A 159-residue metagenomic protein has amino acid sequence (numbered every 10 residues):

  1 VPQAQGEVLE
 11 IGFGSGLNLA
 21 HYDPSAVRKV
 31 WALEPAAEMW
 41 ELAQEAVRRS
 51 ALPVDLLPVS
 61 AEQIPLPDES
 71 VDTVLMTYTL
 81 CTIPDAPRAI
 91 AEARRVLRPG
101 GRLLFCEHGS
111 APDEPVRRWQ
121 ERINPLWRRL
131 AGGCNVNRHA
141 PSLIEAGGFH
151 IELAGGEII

Functional and structural regions predicted by a protein language model:
V1-Q3, P24, D68, I90: A short, aliphatic-rich alpha-helical micro-motif
Q5, V71-D72, F149: Local beta-strand N-terminus motif with an aromatic residue
L9-Q63: Class I SAM-dependent methyltransferase SAM/SAH-binding core
E62-V74: A short acidic, Gly/Pro-enriched loop at the edge of an enzyme's catalytic core that lines a small-molecule cofactor
D72-D85: A short SAM/SAH-binding and catalytic strip from SAM-dependent methyltransferases
P87-P99: A short glycine-rich, Lys/Arg-flanked "PGG" loop and its adjoining helix->strand segment in the class I
C106-I159: C-terminal alpha-helical "lid/dimerization" subdomain adjacent to the S-adenosyl-L-methionine
